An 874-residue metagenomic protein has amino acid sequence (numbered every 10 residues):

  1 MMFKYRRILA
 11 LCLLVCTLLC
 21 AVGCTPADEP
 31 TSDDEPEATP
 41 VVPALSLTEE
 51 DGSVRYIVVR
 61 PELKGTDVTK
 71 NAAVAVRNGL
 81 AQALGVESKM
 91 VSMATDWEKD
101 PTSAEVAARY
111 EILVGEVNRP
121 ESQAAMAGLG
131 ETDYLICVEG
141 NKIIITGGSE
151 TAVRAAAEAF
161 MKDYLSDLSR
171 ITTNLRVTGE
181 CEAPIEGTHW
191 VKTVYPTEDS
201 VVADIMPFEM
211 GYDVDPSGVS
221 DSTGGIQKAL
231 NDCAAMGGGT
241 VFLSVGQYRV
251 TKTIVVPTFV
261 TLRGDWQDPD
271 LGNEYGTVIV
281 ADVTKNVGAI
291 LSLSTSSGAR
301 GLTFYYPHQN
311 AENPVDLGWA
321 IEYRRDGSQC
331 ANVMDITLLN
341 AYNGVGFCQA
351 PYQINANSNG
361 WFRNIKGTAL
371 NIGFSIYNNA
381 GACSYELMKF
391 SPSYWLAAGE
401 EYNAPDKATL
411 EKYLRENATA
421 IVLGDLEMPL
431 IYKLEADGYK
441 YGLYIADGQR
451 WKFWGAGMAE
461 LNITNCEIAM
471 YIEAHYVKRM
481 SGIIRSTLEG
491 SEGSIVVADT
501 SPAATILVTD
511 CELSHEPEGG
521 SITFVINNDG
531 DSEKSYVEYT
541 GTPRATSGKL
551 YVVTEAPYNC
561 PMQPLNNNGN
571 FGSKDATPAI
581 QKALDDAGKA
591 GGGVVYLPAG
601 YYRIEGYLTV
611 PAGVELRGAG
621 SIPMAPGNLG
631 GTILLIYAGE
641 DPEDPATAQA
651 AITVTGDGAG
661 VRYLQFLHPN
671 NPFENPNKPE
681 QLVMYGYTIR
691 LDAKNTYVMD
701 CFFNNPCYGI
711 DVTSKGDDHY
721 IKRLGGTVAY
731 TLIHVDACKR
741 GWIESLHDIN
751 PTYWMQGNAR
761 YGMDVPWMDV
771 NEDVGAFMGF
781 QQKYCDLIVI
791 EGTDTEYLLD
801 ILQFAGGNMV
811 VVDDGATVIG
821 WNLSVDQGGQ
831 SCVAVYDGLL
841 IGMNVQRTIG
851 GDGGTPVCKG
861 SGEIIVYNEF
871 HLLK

Functional and structural regions predicted by a protein language model:
M2-C12: Bacterial N-terminal signal peptides that target proteins for export
C12-C20: Bacterial N-terminal signal peptides
L19-T39: Sec-dependent signal peptide cleavage junction
S32-T39, V86, S149, A159 (+17 more regions): Extracellular "leader-to-stem" segments immediately downstream of a signal peptide or signal-anchor in secreted/lumenal
E35-S200, D657: Solvent-exposed alpha-helical segments and adjacent loops that form catalytic or protein-interaction surfaces
V59-D67, L113-N118, T146-S149, V245 (+9 more regions): Structural motif
T240, V278, V287-I290, N310-E322 (+20 more regions): Structural detector of coil-to-beta-strand junctions
G264, T295-Y306, S328-N340, N355-I372 (+17 more regions): Right-handed parallel beta-helix
